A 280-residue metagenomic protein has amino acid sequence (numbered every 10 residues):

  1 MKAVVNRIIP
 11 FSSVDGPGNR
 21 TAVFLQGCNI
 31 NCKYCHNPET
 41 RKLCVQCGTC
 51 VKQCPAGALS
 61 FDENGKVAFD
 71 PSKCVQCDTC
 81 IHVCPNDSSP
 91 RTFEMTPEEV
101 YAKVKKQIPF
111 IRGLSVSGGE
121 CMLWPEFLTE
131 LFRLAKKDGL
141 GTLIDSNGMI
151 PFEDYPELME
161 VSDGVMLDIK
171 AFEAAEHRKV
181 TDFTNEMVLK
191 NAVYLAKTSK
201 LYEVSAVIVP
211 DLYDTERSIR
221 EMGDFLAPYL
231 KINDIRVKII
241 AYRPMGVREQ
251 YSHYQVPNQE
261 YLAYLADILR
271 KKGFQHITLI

Functional and structural regions predicted by a protein language model:
V5-T49, V67-Q76: N-terminal pre-triad scaffold of radical SAM enzymes
I8, I240-Y242, L279-I280: Conserved beta-strand termini and adjacent loop/short-helix elements that scaffold enzyme active sites in alpha/beta
K33-L43, T49-K66, T79-E94: Iron-sulfur cluster-binding cysteine motifs and their immediate structural context in ferredoxin-like electron-transfer
G57-F61, G65, Q76-N86, A102-G119 (+1 more regions): Short Fe-S-cluster ligation motifs
E98-H253: Conserved AdoMet/S-adenosylmethionine-binding subsite of the radical SAM
S252-I268: A structural motif corresponding to the C-terminal lobe/cap of the Radical SAM core domain
A266-I280: A cross-taxonomic marker for long C-terminal extensions/tails that follow the last structured domain
